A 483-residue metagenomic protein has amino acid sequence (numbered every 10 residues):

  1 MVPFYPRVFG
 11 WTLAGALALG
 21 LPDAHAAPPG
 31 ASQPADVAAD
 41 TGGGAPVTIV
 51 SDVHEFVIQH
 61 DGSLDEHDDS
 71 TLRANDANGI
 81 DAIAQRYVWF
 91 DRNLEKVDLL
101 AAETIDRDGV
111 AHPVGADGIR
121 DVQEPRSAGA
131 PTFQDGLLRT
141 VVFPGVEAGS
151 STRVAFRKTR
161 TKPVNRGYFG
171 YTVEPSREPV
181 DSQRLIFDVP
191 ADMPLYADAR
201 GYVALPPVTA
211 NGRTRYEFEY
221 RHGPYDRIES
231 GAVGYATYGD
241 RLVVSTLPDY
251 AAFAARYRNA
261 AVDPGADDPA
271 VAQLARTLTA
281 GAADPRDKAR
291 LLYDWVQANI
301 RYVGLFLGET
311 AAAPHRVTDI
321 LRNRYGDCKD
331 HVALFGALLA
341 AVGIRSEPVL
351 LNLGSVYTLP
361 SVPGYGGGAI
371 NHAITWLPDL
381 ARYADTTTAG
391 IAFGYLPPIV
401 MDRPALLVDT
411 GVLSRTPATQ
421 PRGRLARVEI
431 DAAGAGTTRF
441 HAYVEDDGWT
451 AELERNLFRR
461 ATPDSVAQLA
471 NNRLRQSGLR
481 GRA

Functional and structural regions predicted by a protein language model:
M1-T12: Bacterial N-terminal signal peptides that target proteins for export
V2, G20-P22, T152: Intrinsic disorder/low-complexity signature
G10-D23: Bacterial N-terminal signal peptides
L19-P22, G109, A282, V296 (+1 more regions): Hydrophobic alpha-helical elements and their junctions with loops/disorder across both membrane and soluble proteins
H25-Y250, A270-V271, H315, D319 (+1 more regions): Beta-strand-rich, non-transmembrane domain signature
Y250-N323, V342: Secondary-structure boundary elements
